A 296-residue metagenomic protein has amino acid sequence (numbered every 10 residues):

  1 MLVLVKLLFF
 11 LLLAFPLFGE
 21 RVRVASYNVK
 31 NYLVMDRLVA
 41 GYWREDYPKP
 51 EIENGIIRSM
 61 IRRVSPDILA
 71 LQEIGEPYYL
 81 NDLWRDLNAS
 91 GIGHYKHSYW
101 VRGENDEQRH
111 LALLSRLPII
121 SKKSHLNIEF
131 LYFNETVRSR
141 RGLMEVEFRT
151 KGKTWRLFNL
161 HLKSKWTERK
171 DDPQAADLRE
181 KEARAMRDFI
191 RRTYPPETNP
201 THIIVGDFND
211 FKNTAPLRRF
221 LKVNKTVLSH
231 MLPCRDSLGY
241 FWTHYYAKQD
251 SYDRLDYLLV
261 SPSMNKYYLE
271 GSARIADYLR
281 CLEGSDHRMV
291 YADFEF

Functional and structural regions predicted by a protein language model:
M1-F10: Sec-dependent signal peptide recognition, specifically the positively charged N-region followed immediately by
L17-S90, W100-Q108, R184-R187, T201: N-terminal, active-site-proximal structural segment of metallo-dependent hydrolase catalytic domains
V24-V29, I57-L80, V146, L157 (+4 more regions): Active-site beta-strand/loop signature of hydrolases that rely on acidic residues for catalysis
Y42-P48, S65-E73, W100-V101, Y132-F133 (+4 more regions): Second-shell loop/turn segments in exported
I74-L162: Structured beta-strand-rich core segments of catalytic domains in phosphoester-bond hydrolases
R138, D188-I203, N209-F296: Metal-dependent phosphoester-hydrolase catalytic domains
T150-F158, L162-R184: Metal-dependent phosphoester/phosphodiester hydrolase catalytic core
